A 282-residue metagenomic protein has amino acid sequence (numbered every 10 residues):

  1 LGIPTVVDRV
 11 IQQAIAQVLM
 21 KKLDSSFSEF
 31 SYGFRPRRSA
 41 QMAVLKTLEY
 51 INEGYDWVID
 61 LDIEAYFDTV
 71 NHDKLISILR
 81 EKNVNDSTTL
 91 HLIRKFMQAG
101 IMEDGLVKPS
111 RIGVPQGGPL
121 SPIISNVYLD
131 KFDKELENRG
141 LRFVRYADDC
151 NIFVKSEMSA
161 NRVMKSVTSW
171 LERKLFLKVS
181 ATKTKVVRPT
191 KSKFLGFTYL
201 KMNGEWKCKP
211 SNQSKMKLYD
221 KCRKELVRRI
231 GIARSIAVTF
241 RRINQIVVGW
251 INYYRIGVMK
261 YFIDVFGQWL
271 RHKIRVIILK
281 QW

Functional and structural regions predicted by a protein language model:
T5-V10, K21: Acidic, glycine-rich two-metal-ion catalytic cores of nucleic acid-processing enzymes
Q13, Q17-F30: Electropositive, glycine- and tryptophan-enriched low-complexity nucleic-acid-binding patches
Q17, L61-I63, S156, F197 (+1 more regions): Residues immediately flanking
L23-F27, Y55-W57, N71-K74, G105-K108 (+4 more regions): Short acidic (Asp/Glu) and glycine-rich catalytic loops that position anionic groups and cofactors
S26-R38, M42-K191: Conserved polymerase palm-domain catalytic core
Q98, K174-R242, I246-V248: A conserved non-catalytic segment of reverse transcriptases and RNA-directed RNA polymerases corresponding to the late
W206, E225-W282: Right-hand nucleic-acid polymerase module
